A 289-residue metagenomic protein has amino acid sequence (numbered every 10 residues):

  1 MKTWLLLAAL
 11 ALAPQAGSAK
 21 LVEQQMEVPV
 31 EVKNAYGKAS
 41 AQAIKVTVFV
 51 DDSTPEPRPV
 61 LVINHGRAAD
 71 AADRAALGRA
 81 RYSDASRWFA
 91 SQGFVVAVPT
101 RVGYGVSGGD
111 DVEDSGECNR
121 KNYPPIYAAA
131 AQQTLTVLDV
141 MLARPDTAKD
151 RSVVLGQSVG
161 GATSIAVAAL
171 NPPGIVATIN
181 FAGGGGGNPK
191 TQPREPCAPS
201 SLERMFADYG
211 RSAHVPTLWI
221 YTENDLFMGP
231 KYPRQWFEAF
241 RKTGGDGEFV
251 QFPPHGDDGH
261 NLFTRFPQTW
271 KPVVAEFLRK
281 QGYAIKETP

Functional and structural regions predicted by a protein language model:
S18-E56: N-terminal cap/lid segment of alpha/beta-hydrolase-fold proteins
T54-R58, G66-G108, F227: Short substrate-entry loop that stabilizes the transition state in hydrolases
G116-P145: Alpha/beta-hydrolase active-site loop
D146-G156: Alpha/beta-hydrolase fold nucleophile elbow
G156-A166: Glycine-rich nucleophile elbow surrounding the catalytic serine of serine-hydrolase chemistry
A166-V176: Conserved hydrolase catalytic core segment
A177, G183-T243, E248: The feature captures the conserved acid-bearing segment of alpha/beta-hydrolase catalytic domains
T243-P289: C-terminal catalytic histidine-bearing segment of alpha/beta-hydrolase fold enzymes
